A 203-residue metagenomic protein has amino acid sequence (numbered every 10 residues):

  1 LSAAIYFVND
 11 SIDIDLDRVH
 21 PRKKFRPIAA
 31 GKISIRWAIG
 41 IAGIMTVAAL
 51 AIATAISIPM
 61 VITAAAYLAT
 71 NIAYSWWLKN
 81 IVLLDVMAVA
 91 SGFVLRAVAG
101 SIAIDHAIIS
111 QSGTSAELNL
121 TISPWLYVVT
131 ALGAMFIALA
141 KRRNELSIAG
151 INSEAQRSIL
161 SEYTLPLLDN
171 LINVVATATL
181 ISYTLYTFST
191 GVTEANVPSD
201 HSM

Functional and structural regions predicted by a protein language model:
L1, I5, M45-A49, G92 (+2 more regions): Alpha-helical transmembrane segments of multipass membrane proteins
L1-A29, L84, A140-N144: Acidic (Asp/Glu-rich) catalytic motifs at the cytosolic membrane interface
L1-I12, P59-Y74: Membrane-embedded alpha-helical segments that form the functional core of polytopic membrane enzymes, especially those
I12-D13, Y74, A88, A99: Hydrophobic side chains within alpha-helical segments
I14, V19-A64, P124-M135, D169-I181: Multi-pass membrane catalytic core of lipid/isoprenoid biosynthesis enzymes
A48-I56, A73-W77, A99-G100: Hydrophobic alpha-helical transmembrane segments
W76, V94, A99-M203: C-terminal membrane-associated helical module and adjoining short loops/tails
V82-G92: Cytoplasmic-side transmembrane-helix entry/capping segments in multi-pass membrane proteins
